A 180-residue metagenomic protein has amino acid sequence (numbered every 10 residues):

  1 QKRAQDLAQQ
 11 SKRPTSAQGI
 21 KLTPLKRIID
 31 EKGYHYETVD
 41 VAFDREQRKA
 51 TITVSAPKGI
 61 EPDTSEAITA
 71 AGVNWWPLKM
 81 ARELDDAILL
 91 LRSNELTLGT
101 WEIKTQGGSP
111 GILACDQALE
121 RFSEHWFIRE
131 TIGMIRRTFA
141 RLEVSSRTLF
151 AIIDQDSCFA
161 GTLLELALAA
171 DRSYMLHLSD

Functional and structural regions predicted by a protein language model:
Q1, Q106, A140-D180: Glycine-rich beta-to-alpha active-site loop
Q1-R147: Intrinsically disordered, low-complexity segments enriched in small/flexible residues
